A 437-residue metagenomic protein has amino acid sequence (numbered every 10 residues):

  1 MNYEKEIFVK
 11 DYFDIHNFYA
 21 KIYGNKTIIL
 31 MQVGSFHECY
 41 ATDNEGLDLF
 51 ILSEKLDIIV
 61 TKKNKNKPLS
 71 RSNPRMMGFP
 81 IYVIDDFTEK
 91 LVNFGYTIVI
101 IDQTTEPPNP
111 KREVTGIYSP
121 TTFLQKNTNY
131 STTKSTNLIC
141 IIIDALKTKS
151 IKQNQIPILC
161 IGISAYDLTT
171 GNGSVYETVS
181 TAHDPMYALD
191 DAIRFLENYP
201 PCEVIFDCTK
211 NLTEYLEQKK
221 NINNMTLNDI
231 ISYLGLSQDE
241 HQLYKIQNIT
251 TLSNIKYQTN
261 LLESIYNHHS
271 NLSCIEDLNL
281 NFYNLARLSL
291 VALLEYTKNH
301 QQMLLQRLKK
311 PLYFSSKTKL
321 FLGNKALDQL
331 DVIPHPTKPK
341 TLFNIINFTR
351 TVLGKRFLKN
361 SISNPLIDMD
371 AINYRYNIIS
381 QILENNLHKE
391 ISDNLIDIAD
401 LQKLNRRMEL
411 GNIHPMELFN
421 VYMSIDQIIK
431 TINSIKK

Functional and structural regions predicted by a protein language model:
M1-R356, S361, D370-I378, K403-R406 (+1 more regions): Basic, polar low-complexity surface loops/patches
N260, V332, M423-K437: Amphipathic heptad-repeat alpha-helical coiled-coil/stalk segments that mediate oligomerization, filament/stalk
T318-L322, R350-V352, D368-I378, I382-I432: Core structural elements
